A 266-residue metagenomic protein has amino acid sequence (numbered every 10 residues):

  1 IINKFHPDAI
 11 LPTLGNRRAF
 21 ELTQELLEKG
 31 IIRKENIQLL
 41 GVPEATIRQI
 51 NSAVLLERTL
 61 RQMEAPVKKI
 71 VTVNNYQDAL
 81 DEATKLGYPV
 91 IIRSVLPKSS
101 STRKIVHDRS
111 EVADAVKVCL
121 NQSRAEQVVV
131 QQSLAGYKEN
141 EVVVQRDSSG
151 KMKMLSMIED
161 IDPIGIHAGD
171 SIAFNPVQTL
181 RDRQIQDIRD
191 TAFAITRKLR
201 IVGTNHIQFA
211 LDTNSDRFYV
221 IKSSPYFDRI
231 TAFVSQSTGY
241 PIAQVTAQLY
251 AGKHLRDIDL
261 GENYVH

Functional and structural regions predicted by a protein language model:
I1, K69-N75, K104-D108: Short acidic-hydrophobic, aromatic-tinged amphipathic segments that line or gate anion-handling sites
N3-P7, I32, M63, Y88-P89 (+2 more regions): ATP-dependent carboxylate activation and anion-phosphoryl transfer catalytic cores that bind Mg-ATP to form
K4-N51, M63-T72: A short, GP-enriched loop/loop-strand-helix hinge that lies immediately N-terminal to, or at the N-terminal rim
G15-R17, V95-P97, Y226: Short glycine-rich anion-binding loops that position phosphate/pyrophosphate groups of nucleotides and phosphorylated
A19-F20, A79, K138-E139: Short, well-ordered alpha-helical microsegments
D78-A79, E111: Short acidic active-site motifs
